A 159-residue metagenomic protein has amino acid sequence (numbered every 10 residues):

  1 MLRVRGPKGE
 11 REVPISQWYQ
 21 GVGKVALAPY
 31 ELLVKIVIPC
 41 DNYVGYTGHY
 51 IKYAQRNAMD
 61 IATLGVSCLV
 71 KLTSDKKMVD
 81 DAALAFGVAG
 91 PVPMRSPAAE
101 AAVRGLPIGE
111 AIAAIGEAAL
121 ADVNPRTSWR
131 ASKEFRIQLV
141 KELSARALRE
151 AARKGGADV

Functional and structural regions predicted by a protein language model:
M1-V159: C-terminal structural segment of proteins
